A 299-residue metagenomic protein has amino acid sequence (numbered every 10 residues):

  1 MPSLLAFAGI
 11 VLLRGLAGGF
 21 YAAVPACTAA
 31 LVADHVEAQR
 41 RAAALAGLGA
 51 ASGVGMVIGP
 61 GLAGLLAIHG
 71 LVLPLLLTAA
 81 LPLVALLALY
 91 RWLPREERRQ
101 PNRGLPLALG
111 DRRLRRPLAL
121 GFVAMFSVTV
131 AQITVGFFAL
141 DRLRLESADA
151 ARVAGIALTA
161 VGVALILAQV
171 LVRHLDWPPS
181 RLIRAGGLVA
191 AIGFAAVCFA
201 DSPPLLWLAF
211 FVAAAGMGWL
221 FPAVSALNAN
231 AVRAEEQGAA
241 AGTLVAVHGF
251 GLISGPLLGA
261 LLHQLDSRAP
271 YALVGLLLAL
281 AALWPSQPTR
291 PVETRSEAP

Functional and structural regions predicted by a protein language model:
S3-A23, L205-W219: Hydrophobic core of transmembrane alpha-helices in multi-pass small-molecule transporters, especially MFS/SLC-type
L13-A51: Cytoplasmic helix-loop-helix junction between adjacent transmembrane helices in 12-TM secondary transporters
A80-R98, W284-P288: C-terminal membrane-cytosol helix-exit motif in multi-pass small-molecule transporters
L93-L120: Juxtamembrane intracellular "pre-TM" segments in multi-pass secondary transporters
T134-V153: Short amphipathic helix-loop junctions that connect adjacent transmembrane helices in Major Facilitator Superfamily/SLC
A154-L175: Transmembrane alpha-helices of Major Facilitator/SLC transporters
R181-V224: C-terminal transmembrane helical hairpin of 12-TM major facilitator-type secondary transporters
E236-Q264: A late C-terminal transmembrane helix in Major Facilitator Superfamily
